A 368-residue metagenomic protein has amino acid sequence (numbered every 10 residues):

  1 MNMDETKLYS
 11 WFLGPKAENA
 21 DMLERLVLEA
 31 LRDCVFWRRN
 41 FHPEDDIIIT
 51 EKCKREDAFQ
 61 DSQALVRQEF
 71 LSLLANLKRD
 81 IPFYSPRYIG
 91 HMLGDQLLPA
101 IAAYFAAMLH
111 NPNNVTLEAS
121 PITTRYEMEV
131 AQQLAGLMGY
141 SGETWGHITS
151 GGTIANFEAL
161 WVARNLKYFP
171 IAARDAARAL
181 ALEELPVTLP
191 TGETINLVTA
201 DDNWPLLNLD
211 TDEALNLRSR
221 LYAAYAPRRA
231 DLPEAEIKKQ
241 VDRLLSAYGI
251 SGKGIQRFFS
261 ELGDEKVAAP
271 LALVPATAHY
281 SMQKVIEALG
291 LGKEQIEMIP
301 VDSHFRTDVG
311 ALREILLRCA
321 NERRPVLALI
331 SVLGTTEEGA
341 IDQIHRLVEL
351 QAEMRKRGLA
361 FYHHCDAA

Functional and structural regions predicted by a protein language model:
M1-T144, I154, K167, I171-A177 (+2 more regions): N-terminal entrance/gating region of PLP-dependent enzymes' catalytic architecture
H110-V115, H147, I299-P300, I330-S331: Cysteine-centered functional microenvironments
N114-I122, T144-G151, P270, V274 (+1 more regions): Conserved aromatic-histidine-acidic binding/catalytic patches
T149-I154, A163, A179-P186: Long, hydrophobic, well-ordered secondary-structure blocks that form the structural core and pocket-lining surfaces
G151-A155, V332-E337, A367-A368: FAD-binding core of FAD-dependent oxidoreductases, characterized by glycine-rich FAD pyrophosphate-binding loops
A176-R346: PLP-dependent aminotransferase-class I/II
I341-A368: Catalytic PLP-binding core of fold-type I/II PLP enzymes
